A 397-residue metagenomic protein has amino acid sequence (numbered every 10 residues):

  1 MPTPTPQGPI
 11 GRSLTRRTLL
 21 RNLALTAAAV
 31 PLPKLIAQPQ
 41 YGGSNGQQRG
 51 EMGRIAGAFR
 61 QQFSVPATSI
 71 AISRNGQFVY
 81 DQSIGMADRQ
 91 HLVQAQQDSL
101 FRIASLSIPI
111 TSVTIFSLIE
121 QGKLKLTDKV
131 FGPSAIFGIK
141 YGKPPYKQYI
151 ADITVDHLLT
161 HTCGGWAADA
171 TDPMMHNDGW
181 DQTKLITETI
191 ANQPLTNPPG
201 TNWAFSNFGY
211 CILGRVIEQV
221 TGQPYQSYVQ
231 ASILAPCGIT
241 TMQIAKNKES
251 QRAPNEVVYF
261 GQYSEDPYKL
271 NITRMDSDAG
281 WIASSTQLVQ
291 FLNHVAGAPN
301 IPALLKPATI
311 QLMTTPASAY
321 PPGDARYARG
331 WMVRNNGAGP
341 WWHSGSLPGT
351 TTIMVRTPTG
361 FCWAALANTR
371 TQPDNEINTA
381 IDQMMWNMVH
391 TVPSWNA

Functional and structural regions predicted by a protein language model:
M1-L14, L25-A29: N-terminal secretory signal peptides
G11-L20, P33, Q38-P39: Twin-arginine (Tat) signal peptide motif
R16, R102-L106, L118-W166, Q219-Y259: Active-site helix/loop module of the DD-peptidase/beta-lactamase fold, centered on the serine-lysine SxxK catalytic
Q40-S83, E218, A235, D266-A397: Catalytic loop of the DD-peptidase/beta-lactamase superfamily, centered on the K-T-G motif and neighboring
Q61-A71, H91-L158, N197-S206, D276-A279: Short active-site loop at a secondary-structure junction that contains or immediately precedes the catalytic residue(s)
I70-A71, G76-Q77, R102-L124, V130 (+6 more regions): Alpha-helical scaffold elements that line and support the substrate/ligand-binding pocket of soluble hydrolases
S83, L100, P145-Y146, A167-S250 (+2 more regions): Catalytic-site signature segments of enzymes, centered on catalytic residues
D88-Q96, N375-A380: A short, polar/charged loop-to-alpha-helix boundary motif
